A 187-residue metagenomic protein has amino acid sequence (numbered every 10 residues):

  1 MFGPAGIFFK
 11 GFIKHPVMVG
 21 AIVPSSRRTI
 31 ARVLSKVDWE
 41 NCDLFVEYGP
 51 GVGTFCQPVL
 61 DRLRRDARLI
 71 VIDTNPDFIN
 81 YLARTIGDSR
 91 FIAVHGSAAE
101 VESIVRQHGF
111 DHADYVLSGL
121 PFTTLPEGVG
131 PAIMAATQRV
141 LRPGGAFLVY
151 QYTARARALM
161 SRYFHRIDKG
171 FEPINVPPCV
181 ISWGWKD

Functional and structural regions predicted by a protein language model:
F2-E40: Class I SAM-dependent methyltransferase Rossmann-like catalytic core, especially the SAM/SAH-binding loop
N41-G51: Conserved class I S-adenosyl-L-methionine
V52-R64: Conserved SAM-binding loop of SAM-dependent methyltransferases across substrates and taxa, primarily the Class I
R68-D73: Conserved SAM-binding motif I beta-strand of class I
I79-Q107: S-adenosyl-L-methionine
P131-P143: A short glycine-rich, Lys/Arg-flanked "PGG" loop and its adjoining helix->strand segment in the class I
G144-Q151: Conserved beta-strand signature within the Rossmann-like core of class I S-adenosyl-L-methionine
E172-D187: Core SAM-dependent methyltransferase catalytic element
